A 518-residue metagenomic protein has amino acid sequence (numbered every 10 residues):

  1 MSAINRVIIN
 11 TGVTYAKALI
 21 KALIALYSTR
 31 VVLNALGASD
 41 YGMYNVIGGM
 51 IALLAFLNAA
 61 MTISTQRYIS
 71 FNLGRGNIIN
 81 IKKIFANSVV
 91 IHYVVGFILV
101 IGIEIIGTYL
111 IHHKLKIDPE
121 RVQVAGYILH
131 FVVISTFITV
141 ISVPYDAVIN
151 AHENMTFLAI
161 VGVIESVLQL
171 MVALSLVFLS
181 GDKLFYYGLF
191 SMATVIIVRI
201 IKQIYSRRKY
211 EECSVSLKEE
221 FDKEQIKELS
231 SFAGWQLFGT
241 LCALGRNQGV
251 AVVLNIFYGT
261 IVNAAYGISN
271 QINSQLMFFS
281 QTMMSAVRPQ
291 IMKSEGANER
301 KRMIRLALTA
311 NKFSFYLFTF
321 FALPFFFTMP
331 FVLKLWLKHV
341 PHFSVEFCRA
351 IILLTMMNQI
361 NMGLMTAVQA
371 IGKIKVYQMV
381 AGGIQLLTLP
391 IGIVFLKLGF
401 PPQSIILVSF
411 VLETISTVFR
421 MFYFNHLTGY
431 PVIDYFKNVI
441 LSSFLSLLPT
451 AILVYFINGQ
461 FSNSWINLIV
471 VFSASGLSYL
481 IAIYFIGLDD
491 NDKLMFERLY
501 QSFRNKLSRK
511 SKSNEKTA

Functional and structural regions predicted by a protein language model:
M1-A25, I79-A86, A125, L217-T240 (+2 more regions): N-terminal membrane topogenesis motif
M1-A3, V7, L184-G188, K202-N247 (+5 more regions): Interhelical loop/hinge segments that connect adjacent transmembrane helices in multipass membrane
I4-I8, F137-I164, L174, F185 (+3 more regions): Membrane-interface junctions at transmembrane-helix termini in multi-pass inner-membrane proteins
N5-F71, V100-E104, S135, Q169-L170 (+2 more regions): Signature of the first transmembrane helix
N10-L26, E165, F190-R207, D222-K293 (+4 more regions): Transmembrane helical elements of multi-pass membrane transporters/channels
L33-A35, S39-D40, T156, V167-I200 (+7 more regions): Membrane-interface helix-loop junctions in multi-pass transport and translocation proteins
A59-R75, A151, E211-V215, S269 (+3 more regions): Helix-loop junctions and terminal segments of transmembrane helices in multi-pass membrane transport/translocation
N425-I433, V454-A518: Membrane-proximal transmembrane or re-entrant/amphipathic helices at the cytosolic face
